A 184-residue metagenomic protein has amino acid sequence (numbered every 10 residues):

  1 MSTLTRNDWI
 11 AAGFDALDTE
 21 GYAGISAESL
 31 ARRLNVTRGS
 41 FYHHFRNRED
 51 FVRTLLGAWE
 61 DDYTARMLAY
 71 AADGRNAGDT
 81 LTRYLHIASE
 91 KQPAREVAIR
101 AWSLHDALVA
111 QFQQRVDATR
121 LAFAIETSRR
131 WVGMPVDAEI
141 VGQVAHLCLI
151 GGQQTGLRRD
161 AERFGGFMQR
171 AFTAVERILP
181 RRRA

Functional and structural regions predicted by a protein language model:
M1-L4, P180-A184: N-terminal intrinsically disordered/low-complexity leader segments
T5-D8, A12-D50, T54: Helix-turn-helix
A12-E20, D62-Y70, I99, C148-T155: Solvent-exposed, amphipathic alpha-helical segments
Y42-F45, T54-L68: Conserved alpha-helical segments that form or flank metal/cofactor-binding pockets of metalloenzymes
T54, A65-A98, V141, A145: Hydrophobic alpha-helical connector segments
T64, K91-A98, A107-V136, I140-Q143 (+1 more regions): Amphipathic alpha-helical packing segments from all-alpha helical-bundle domains
R100, V136-R158, R163-A174: Hydrophobic alpha-helical segments that form the core of small-molecule binding pockets and/or dimer interfaces
S103-L104: Acidic, metal/ion-handling microdomains and their immediate structural contexts
